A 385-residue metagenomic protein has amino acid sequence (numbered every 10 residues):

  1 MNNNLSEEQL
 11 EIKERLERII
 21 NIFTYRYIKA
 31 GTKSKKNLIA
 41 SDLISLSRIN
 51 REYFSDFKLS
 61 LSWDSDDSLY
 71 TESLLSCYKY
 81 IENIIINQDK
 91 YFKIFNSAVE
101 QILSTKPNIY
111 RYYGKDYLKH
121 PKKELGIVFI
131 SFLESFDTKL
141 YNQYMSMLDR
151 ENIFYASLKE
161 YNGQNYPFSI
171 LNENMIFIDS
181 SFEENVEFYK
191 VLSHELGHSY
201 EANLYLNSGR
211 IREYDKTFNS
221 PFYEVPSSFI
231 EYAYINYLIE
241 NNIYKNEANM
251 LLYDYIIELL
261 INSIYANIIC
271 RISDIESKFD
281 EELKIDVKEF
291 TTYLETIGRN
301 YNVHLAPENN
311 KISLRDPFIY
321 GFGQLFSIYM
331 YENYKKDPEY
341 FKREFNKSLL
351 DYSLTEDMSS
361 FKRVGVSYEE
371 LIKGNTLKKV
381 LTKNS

Functional and structural regions predicted by a protein language model:
I28-S34: Charged, low-complexity interaction regions
A40, S45-F177, R363, K378: Contiguous, non-catalytic segments that form substrate-binding/exosite surfaces or channel walls
F57-Y78, L103-S104, K284-S385: C-terminal, non-catalytic "cap/extension" segments appended to globular domains
M175-L192: Short pre-active-site segment immediately N-terminal to the catalytic Zn-binding motif
L192, L196-Y200, P226: Active-site His/Glu-centered metal-binding helix of metallohydrolases
G197-R212: Catalytic Zn2+-binding segment of zinc metalloproteases
Y205, K216-E247, G323: Post-HExxH zinc-binding segment in Zn-dependent metallohydrolases
N236-I312: Long, amphipathic alpha-helical stalk/connector segments used for oligomerization, subunit docking, or mechanical
